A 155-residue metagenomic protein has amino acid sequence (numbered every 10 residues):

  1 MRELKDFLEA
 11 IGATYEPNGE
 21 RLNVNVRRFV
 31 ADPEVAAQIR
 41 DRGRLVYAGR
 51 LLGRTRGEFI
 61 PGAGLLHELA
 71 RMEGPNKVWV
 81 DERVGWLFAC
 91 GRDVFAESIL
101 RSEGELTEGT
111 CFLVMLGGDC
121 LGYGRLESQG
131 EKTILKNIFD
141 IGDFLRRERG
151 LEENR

Functional and structural regions predicted by a protein language model:
M1-R155: Polybasic, low-complexity RNA-engagement segments
